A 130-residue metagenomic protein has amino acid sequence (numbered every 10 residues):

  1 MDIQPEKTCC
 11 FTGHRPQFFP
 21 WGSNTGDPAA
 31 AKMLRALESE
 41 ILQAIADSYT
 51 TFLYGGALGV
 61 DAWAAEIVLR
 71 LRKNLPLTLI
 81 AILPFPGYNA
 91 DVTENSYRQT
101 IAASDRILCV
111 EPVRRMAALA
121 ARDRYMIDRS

Functional and structural regions predicted by a protein language model:
M1-S130: Acidic/glycine-enriched connector segments
